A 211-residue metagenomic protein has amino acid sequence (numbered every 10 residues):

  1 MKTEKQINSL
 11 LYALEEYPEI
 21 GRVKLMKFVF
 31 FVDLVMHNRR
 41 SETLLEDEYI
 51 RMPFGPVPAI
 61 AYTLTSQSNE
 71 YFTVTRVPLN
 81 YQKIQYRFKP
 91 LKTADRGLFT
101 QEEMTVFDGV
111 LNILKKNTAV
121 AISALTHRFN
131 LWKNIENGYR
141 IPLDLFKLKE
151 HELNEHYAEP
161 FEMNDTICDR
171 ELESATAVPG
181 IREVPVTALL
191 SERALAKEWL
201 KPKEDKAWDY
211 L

Functional and structural regions predicted by a protein language model:
M1-I181: Domain-edge interaction signal
V184-L211: Short linear interaction segments
